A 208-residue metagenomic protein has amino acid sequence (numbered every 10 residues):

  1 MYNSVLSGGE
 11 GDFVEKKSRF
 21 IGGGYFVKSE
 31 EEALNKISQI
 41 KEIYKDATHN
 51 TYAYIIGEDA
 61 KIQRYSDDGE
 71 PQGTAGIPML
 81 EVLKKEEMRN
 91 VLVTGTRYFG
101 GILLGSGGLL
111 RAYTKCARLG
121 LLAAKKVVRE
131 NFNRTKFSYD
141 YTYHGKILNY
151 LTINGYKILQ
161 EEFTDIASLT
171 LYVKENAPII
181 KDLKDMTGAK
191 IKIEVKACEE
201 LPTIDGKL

Functional and structural regions predicted by a protein language model:
M1-T74, M186, E194-L208: C-terminal regulatory domains involved in ligand/effector binding and gene-expression control
G23, Y52, N90-V93, R134: Structural motif
A75-A123: Active-site beta-strand/loop microenvironment that shapes enzyme catalytic pockets
K126-T142: Short glycine-/aliphatic-rich beta-strand segments at the starts of folded cytosolic domains
S138-Y156, P178, D182: Short amphipathic alpha-helix segments
F163-A167: N-terminal positively charged helical leader segments and presequences
L169-P178: Terminal, non-globular segments
